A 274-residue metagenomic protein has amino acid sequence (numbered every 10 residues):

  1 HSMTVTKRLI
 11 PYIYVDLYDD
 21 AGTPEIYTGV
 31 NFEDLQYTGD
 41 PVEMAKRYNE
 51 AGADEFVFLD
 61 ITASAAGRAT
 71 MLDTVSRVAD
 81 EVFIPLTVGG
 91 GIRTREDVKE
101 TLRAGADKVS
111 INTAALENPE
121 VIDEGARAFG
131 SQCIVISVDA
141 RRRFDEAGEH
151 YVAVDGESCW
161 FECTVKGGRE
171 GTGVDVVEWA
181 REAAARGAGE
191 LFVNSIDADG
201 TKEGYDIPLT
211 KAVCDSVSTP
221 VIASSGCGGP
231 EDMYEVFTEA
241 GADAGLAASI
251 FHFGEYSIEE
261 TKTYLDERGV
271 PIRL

Functional and structural regions predicted by a protein language model:
R8-Y12, E55, F83-T87, K108-S110 (+5 more regions): Structural preference for beta-strand elements that scaffold enzyme active sites
Y14, Y48, F56, V88 (+6 more regions): Conserved, mostly hydrophobic/aromatic
V15-L17, A21-F32, A106-F192, D197-A198: Conserved anion-binding
A53-D73, T113, F192-E203: Glycine-rich, proline-tolerant flexible connector loops at the mouths of alpha/beta enzymes
T62, T70-C133: Glycine/small-residue-rich loop that forms an oxyanion/phosphate-binding "nest" at active or ligand-binding sites
A69-S76, P119, G173-V177, E203-A212: Charged helix-capping and loop-helix junction motifs
V82, L86-K108, P208-G245: Catalytic cores of alpha/beta
I122-A128, F237-L274: C-terminal helical cap(s) of enzyme catalytic domains, especially alpha/beta-barrels
